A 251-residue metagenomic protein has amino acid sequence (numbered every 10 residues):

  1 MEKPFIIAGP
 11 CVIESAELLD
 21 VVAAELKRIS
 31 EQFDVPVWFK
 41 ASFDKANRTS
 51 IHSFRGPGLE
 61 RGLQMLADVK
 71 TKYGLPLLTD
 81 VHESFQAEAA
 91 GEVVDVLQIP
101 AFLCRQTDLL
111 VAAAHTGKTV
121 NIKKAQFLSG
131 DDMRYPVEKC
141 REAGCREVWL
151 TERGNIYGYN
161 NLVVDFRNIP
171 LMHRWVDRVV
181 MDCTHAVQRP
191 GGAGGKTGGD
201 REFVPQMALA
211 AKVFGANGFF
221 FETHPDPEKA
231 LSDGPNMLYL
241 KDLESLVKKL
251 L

Functional and structural regions predicted by a protein language model:
M1-I7, Q64, L251: N-terminal amphipathic alpha-helix/helix-capping segment at the start of soluble metabolic enzymes
I6-G9, V37-A41, L77-T79, L97-I99 (+4 more regions): Hydrophobic faces of well-ordered beta-strands that scaffold small-molecule active sites in alpha/beta enzyme cores
I6-L18, W38-L59, T223-D233: Glycine-rich, proline-tolerant flexible connector loops at the mouths of alpha/beta enzymes
C11-A24, K123-R134, R153-L171, R189-A208: Active-site glycine- and acidic-residue-rich loops that bind and position anionic ligands or nucleotide-like cofactors
A24-F33, H52-L78, A113-T119, I169-V180 (+3 more regions): Alpha-helix-loop-beta-strand connector modules within alpha/beta enzyme cores
A41-P100, R105-L109: N-terminal active-site wall of soluble small-molecule enzyme domains
K45-T49, L103-L171, W175: Conserved anion-binding
I51-E60, Q98-L103, Y159-F166, A186-V213 (+1 more regions): Active-site-adjacent loop and "lid" segments of alpha/beta metabolic enzymes
